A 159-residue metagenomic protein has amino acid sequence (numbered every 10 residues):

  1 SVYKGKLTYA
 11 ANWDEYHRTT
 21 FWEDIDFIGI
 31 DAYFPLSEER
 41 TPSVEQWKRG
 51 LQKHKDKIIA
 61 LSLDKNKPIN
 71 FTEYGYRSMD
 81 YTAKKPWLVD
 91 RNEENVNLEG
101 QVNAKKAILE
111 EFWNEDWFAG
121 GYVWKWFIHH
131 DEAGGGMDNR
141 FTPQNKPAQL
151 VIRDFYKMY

Functional and structural regions predicted by a protein language model:
S1, D24, G50-L61, A104 (+2 more regions): A general structural detector for well-ordered alpha-helical segments in enzyme core domains, enriched
S1-H17, S62, N66-Y74, W117-I128: Aromatic-lined carbohydrate-recognition surfaces of secreted/lumenal glycan-active proteins
V2-K4, D24-G29, L63, K85-P86: Active-site-proximal helices and loops of the catalytic beta/alpha 8
Y9-L51, P68, T72-M79: Aromatic- and acid-rich polysaccharide-binding/catalytic face of secreted or lumenal carbohydrate-active enzymes
Y16-T19, I59-A60, E111-F112: Short, flexible, glycine/charge-rich loop motifs used to bind or transfer phosphoryl groups or to couple energy/partner
E45, N95-V96: Short, contiguous strand/loop micro-motifs
T82, P86-E93, E99-A107, E111-Y159: Aromatic-rich peripheral "rim/lid" segments of glycoside hydrolase catalytic domains that contact and position glycan
